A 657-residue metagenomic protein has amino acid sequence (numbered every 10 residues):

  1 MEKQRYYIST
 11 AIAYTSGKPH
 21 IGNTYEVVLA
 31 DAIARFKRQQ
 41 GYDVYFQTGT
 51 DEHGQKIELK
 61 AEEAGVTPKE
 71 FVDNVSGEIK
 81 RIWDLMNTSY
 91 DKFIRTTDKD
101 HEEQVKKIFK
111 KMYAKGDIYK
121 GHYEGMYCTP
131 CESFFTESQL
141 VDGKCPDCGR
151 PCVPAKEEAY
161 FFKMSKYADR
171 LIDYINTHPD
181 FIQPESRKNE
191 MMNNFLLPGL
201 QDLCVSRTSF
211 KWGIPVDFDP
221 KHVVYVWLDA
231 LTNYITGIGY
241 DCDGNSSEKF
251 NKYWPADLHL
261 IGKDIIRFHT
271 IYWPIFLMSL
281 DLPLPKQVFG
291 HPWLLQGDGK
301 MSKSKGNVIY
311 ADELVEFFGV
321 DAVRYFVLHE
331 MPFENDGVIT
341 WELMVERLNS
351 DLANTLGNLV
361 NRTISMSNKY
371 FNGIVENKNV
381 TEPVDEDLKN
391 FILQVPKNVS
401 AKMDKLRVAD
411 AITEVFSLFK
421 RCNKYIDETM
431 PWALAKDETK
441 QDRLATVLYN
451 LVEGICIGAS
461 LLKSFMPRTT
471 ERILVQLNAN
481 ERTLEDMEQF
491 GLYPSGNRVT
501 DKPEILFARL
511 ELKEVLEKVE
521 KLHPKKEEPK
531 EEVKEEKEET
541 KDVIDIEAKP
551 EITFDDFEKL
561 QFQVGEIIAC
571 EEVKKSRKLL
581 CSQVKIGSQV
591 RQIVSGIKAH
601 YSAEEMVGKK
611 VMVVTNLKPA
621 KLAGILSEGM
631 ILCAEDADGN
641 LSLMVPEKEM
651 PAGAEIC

Functional and structural regions predicted by a protein language model:
M1-T48, D100-Q104, C148, P154-K369 (+1 more regions): Structured secondary-structure scaffolds
E2-V75, I94-F109, A114, C131 (+7 more regions): N-terminal catalytic cores of NTP/NDP-binding nucleotidyl/phosphoryl-transfer enzymes
S76-D91: A glycine-rich helix N-cap at a beta->alpha junction
K115-A168, I172: Cys/His-rich short segments
K120, L343-V380, F391-V499, V614: Helix-rich, typically C-terminal accessory recognition domains appended to large enzymatic cores
Q287-G290, L474-Q476, C581: Beta-strand segments within the central parallel beta-sheet cores of soluble alpha/beta enzyme folds
T470-D556: Intrinsic disorder at enzyme termini
E532-C657: Phosphate-backbone binding interfaces of nucleic-acid-interacting proteins
